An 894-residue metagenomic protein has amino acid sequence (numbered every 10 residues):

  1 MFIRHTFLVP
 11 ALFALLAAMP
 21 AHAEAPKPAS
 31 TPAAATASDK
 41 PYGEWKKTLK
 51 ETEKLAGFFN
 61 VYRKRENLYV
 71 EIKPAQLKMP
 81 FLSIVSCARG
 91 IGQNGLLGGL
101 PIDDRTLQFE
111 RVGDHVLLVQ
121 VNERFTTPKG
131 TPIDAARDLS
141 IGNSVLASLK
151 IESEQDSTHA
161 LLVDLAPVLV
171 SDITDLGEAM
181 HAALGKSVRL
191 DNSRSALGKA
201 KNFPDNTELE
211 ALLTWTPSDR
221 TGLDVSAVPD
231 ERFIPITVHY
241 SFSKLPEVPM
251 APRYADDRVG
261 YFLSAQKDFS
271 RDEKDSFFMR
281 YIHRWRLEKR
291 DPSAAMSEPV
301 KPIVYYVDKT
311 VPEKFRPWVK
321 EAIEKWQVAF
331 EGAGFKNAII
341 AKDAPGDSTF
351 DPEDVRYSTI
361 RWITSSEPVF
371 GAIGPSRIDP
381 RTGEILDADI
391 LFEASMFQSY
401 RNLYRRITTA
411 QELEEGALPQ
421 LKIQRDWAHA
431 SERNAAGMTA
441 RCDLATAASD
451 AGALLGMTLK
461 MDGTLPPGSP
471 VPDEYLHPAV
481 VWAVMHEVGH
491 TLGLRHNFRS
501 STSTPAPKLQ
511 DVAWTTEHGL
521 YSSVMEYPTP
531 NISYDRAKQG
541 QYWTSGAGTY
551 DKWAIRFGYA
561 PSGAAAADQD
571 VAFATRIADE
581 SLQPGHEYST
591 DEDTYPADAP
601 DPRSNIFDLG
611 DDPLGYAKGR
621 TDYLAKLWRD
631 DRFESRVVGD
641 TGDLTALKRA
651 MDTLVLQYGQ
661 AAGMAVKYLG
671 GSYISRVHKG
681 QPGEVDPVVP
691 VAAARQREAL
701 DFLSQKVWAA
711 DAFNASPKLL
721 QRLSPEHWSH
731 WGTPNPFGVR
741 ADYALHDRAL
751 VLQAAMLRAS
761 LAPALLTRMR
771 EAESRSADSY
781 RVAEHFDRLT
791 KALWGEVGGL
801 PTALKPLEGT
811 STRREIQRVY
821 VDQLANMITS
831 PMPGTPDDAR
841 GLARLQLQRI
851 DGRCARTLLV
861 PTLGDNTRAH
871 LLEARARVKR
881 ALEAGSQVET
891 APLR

Functional and structural regions predicted by a protein language model:
M1-V9: Bacterial N-terminal signal peptides that target proteins for export
V9-A18: Bacterial N-terminal signal peptides
M19-A23: Sec/Tat signal peptide C-region and signal peptidase I cleavage site
E24-L68, K73-V311, A329, A333 (+6 more regions): Auxiliary tRNA-acceptor-end handling modules of aminoacyl-tRNA synthetases
F315-A322, L476, V480, V484 (+1 more regions): Stable alpha-helical elements in mature extracytoplasmic
E324-F335, S365, H490, L494 (+2 more regions): Sec-exported extracytoplasmic/periplasmic mature domains
D343-T364, V369, P478-Y534: The catalytic-center signature of Zn2+-dependent metalloproteases
P470-Y475, S500-R894: Conserved catalytic/binding loops enriched for acidic/polar residues
